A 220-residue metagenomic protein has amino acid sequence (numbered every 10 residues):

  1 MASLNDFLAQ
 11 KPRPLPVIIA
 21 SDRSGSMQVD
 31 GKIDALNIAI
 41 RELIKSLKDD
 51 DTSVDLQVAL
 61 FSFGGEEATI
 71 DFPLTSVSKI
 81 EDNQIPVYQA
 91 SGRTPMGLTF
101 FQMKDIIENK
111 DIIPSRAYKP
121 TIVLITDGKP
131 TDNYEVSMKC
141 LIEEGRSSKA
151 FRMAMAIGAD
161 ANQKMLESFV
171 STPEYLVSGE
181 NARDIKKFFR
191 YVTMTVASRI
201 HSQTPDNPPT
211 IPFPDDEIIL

Functional and structural regions predicted by a protein language model:
M1-L15, V77-S78: Acidic/polar low-complexity segments with low predicted structural confidence
D6-Q10, L47-S53, E108-A117, E143-E144: Surface-exposed acidic, glycine-flexible loop patches that form ligand/cofactor-binding and adhesion interfaces
A9-F72, T121-I125: Von Willebrand factor
S26-V29, E67-F72, T131-Y134, A161-E167 (+1 more regions): Switch/connector loops and helix/strand junctions flanking conserved nucleotide-binding motifs in nucleotide-processing
D34, G128-F169: VWA/integrin I-like adhesion module and closely mimicked acidic/polar interface patches used
D55-P86, Q163-F169: Short beta-strand-loop
A68, D82-Y118, M153-K164, E180-Y191: Von Willebrand factor
A159-T210, I218-L220: Von Willebrand factor A/integrin I-like adhesion domains
